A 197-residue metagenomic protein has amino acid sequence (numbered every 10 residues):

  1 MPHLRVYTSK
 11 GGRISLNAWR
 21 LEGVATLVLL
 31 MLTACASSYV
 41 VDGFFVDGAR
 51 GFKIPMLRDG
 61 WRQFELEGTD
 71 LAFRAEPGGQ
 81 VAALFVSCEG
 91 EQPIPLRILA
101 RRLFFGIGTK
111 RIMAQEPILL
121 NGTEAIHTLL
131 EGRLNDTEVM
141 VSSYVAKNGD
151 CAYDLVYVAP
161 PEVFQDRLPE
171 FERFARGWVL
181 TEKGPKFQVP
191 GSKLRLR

Functional and structural regions predicted by a protein language model:
P2-K10, S15-T26, G184-R197: Short, basic, low-complexity termini and linkers enriched in Ser/Thr/Gly/Pro that act as targeting/leader peptides
L32-R50: Bacterial Sec signal peptide processing site at the extreme N-terminus
Y39, Q63-D154, A159-V163: Conserved polar/disulfide-associated segments of primarily extracytoplasmic proteins
F45-F64, G68-D70: N-terminal export/targeting and maturation segments
F52, M56-W61, Y153-R197: Surface-exposed amphipathic alpha-helical segments
